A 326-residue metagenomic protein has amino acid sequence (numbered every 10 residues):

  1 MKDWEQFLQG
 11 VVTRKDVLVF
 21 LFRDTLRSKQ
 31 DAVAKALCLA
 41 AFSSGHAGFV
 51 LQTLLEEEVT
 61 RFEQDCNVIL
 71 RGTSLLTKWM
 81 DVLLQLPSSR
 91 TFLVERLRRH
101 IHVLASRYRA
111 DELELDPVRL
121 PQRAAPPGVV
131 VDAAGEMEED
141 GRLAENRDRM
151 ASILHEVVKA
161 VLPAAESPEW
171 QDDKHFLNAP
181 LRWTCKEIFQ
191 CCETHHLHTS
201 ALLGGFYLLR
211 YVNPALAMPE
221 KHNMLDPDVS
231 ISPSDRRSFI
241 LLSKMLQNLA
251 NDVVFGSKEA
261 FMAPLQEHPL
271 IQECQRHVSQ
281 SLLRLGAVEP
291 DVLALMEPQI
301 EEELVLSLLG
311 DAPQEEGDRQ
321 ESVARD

Functional and structural regions predicted by a protein language model:
M1-D326: Extended alpha-helical scaffold/tether regions of large eukaryotic proteins that assemble membrane-trafficking
